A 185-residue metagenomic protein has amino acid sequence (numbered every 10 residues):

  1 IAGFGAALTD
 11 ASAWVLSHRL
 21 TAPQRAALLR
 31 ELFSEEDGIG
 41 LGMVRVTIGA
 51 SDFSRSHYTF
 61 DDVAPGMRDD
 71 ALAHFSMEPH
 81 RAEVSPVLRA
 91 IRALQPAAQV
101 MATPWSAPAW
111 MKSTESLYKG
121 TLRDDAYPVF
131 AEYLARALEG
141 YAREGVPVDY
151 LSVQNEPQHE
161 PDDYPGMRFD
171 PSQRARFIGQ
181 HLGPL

Functional and structural regions predicted by a protein language model:
I1-V148, S172: N-terminal catalytic cores of secreted or lumenal carbohydrate-active enzymes
P128-V153, P157-L185: Active-site neighborhood of glycoside hydrolase catalytic domains
